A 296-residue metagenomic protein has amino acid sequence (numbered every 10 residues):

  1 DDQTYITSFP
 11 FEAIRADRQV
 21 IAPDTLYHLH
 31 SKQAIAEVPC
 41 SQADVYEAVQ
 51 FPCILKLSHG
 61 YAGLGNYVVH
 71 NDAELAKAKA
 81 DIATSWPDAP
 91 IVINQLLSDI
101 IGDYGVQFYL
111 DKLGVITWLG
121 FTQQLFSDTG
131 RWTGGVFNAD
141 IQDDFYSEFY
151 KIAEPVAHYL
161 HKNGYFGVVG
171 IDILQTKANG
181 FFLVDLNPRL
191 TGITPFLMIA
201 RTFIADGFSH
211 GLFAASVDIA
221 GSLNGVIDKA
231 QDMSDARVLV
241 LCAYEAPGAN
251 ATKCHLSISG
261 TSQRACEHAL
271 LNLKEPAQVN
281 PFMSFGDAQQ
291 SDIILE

Functional and structural regions predicted by a protein language model:
D1-Q50: Conserved N-proximal alpha/beta basic substrate-recognition cap immediately N-terminal to, or forming the N-lobe
Q50-V69, P87-D99, I171: ATP-grasp fold ATP-binding core
C53-K79, D103-G105, S127-I141: Glycine-rich phosphate-binding loop of ATP-grasp-fold ATP-dependent ligases
K77-F126, L174-F182: Phosphate-binding site of ATP-dependent enzymes
V92, N163-I171, N280-A288: Flexible, glycine/charged-enriched surface loops at secondary-structure junctions
D99-I100, F108-L160, N187-A214: ATP-dependent carboxylate/phosphate-activation module, predominantly the ATP-grasp catalytic core and closely related
W132-A178, V217-D235: A long amphipathic alpha-helix within ATP-dependent nucleotide-binding catalytic cores
I204-E296: Peripheral (often C-terminal) accessory segments that flank ATP-dependent C-N-forming ligase machineries
